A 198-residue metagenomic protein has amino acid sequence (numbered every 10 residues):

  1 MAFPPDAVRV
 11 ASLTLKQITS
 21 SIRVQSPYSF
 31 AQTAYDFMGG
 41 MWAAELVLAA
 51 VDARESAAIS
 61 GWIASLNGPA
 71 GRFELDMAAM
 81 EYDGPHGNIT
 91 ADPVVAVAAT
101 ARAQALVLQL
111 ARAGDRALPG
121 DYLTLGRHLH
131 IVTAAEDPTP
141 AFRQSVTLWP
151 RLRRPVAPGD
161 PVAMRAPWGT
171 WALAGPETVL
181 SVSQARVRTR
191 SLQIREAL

Functional and structural regions predicted by a protein language model:
M1-L198: Extracellular/virion structural assembly segments
